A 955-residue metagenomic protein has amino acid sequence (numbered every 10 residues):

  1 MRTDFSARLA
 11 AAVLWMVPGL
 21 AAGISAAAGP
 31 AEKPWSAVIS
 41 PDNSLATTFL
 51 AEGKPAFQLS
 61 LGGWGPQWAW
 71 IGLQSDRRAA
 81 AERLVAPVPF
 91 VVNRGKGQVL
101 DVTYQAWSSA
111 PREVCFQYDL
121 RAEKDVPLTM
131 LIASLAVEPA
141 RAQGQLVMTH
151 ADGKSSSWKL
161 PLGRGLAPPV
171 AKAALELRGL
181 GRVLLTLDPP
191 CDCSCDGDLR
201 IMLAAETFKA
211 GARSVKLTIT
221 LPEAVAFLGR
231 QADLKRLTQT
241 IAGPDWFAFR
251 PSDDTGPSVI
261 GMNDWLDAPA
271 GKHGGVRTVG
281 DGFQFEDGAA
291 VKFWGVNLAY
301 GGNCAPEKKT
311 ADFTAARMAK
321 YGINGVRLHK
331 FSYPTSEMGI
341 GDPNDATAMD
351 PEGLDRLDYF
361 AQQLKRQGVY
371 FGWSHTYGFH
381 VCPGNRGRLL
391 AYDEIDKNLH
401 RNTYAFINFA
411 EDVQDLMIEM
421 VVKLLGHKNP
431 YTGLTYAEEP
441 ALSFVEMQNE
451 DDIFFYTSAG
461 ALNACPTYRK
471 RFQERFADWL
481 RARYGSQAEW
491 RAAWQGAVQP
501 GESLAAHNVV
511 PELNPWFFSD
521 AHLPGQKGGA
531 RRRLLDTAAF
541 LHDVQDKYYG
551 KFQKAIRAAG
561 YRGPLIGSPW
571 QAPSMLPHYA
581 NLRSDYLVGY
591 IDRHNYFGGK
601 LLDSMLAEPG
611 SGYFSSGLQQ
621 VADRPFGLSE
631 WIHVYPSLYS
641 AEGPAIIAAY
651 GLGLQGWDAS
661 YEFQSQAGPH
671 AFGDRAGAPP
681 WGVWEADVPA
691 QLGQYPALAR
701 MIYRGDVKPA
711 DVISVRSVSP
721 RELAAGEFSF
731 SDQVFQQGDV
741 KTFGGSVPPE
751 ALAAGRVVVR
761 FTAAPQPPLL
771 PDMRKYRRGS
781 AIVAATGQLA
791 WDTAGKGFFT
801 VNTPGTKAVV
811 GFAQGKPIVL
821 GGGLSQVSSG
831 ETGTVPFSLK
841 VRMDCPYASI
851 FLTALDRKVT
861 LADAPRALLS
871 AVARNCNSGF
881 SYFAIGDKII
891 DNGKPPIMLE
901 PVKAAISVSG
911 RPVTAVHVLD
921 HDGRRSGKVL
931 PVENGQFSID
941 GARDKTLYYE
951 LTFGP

Functional and structural regions predicted by a protein language model:
A10-A22: Bacterial N-terminal signal peptides
G29-V92, L146-M148, S156, L234-D253 (+1 more regions): Acidic-aromatic substrate-binding/catalytic surfaces of carbohydrate-active enzymes
Q58-W70, V85, V91-G95, P127 (+2 more regions): Beta-strand-rich recognition/accessory modules
C115-D152, F227-Q231: Acidic (Asp/Glu-rich), glycine- and aromatic
H273, R277-E286, A290-K554, A558-V588: Active-site mouth of glycoside hydrolases
G426-H427, Q545-L565, P573, H578-P765 (+1 more regions): Catalytic-core region of carbohydrate-active enzymes that cleave or remodel glycosidic bonds
G705, P709-V918: Long, low-hydrophobicity ectodomains and other hydrophilic envelope-associated domains
L852, G935-P955: C-terminal beta-strand-rich structural cap/linker in extracellular carbohydrate-active enzymes
